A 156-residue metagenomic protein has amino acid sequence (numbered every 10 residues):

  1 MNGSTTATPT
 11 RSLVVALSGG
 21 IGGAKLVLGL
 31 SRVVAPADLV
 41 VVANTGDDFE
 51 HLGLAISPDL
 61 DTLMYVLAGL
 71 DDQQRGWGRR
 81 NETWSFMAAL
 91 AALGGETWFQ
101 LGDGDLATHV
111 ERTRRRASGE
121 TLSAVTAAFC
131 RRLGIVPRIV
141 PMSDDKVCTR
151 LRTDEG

Functional and structural regions predicted by a protein language model:
N2-V14, I21, S31-A37, G46 (+1 more regions): Non-transmembrane, aqueous-exposed alpha-helical and coiled segments at domain scale
A16, V41-V42: Structural beta-sheet core signal
A16-G19, R75-G76: Short, N-terminal intrinsically disordered low-complexity segments that are rich in Pro/Gly and polar/charged residues
G22-V27, F49-L52: Short N-terminal binding/cap micro-motifs at the start of the first secondary-structure element
A24-L28, L122-V125: Short alpha-helical segments and helix-capping/turn motifs at coil-helix boundaries
L28, R32, R131: Short, well-ordered alpha-helices that flank and scaffold nucleotide-derived cofactor binding pockets
N44-G156: Electropositive, gly/pro-rich neighborhoods at or near active sites that engage anionic ligands
